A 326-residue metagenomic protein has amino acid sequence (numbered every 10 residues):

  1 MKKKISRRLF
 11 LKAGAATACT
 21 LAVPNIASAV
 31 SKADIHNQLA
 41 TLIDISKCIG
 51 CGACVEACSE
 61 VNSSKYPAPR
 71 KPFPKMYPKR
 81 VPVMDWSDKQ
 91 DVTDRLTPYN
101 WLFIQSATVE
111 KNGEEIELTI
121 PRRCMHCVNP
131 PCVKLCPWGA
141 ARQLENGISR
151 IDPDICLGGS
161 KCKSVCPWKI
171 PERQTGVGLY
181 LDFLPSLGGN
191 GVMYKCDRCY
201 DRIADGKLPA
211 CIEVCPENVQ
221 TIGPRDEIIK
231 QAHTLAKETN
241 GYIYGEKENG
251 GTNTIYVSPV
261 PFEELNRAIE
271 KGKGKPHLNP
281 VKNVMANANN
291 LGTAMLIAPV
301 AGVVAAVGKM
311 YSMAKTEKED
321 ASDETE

Functional and structural regions predicted by a protein language model:
M1-E326: Non-ligating segments of multi-cofactor redox enzymes
